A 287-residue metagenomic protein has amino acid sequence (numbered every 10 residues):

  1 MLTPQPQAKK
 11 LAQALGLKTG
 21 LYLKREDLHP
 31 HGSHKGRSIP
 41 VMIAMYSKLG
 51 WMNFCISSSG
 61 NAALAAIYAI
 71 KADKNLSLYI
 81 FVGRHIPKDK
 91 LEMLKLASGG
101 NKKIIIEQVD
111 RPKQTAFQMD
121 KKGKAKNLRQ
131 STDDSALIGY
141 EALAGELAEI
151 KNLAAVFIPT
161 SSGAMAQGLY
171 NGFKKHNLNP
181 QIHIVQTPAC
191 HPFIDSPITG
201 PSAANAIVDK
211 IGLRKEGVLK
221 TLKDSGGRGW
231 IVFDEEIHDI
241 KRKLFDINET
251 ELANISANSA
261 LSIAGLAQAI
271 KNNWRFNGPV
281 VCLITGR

Functional and structural regions predicted by a protein language model:
M1-M52: Positively charged, low-complexity intrinsically disordered leader regions
D27-V41, L128-L147, N254-L261: A glycine-rich, Thr/Ser-enriched phosphate-binding loop motif common to dinucleotide/cofactor-binding enzymes
G36-P40, N53-Y68, K88-L91, L137 (+4 more regions): Short glycine/serine/threonine-rich phosphate/pyrophosphate-binding segments that cradle anionic phosphate groups
M42-G50, L64-N75, Y170-H176, A264-W274: Alpha-helix C-terminal capping segments
Y46-Y68, N75-V82, A154-M165, P279-I284: A short, small-residue-rich loop immediately preceding and capping a beta-strand
S77-A155, P201-L219, R228-W230: Small/polar-residue-rich loop-to-helix segments that shape phosphate-bearing ligand pockets
M93, D110-K124, K175-A257: Active-site/ligand-binding loops adjacent to catalytic centers
S196-A204, A260-R287: Phosphate-binding loop/pocket of nucleotide- and phosphate-handling active sites
